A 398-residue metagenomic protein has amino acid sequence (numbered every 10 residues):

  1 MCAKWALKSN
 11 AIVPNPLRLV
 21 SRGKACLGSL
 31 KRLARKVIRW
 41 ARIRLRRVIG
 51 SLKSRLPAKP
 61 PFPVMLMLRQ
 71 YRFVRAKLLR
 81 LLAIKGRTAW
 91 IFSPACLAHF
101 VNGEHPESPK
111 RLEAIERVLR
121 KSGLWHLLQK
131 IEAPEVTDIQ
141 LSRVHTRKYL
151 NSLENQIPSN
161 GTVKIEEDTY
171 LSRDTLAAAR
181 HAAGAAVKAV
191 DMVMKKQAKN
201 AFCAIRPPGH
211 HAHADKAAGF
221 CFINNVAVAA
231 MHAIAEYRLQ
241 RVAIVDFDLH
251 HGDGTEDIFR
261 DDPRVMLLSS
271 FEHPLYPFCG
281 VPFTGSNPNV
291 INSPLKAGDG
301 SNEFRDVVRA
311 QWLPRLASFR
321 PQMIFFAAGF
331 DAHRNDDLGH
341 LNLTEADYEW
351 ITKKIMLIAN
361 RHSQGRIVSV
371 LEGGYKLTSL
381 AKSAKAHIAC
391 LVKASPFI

Functional and structural regions predicted by a protein language model:
C2-W5, S9-N10, R18-R22, S29 (+2 more regions): Low-acidity, Ser/Thr- and Arg-rich intrinsically disordered low-complexity segments
L30, L52-K53, P61-W90, L97 (+1 more regions): A general "terminal functional-core" signal
P57-Q140: N-terminal low-complexity, Ser/Thr- and acidic-residue-enriched intrinsically disordered segments
P134-Q156: Charged, often glycine-rich, active-site loop that binds/positions anionic groups
